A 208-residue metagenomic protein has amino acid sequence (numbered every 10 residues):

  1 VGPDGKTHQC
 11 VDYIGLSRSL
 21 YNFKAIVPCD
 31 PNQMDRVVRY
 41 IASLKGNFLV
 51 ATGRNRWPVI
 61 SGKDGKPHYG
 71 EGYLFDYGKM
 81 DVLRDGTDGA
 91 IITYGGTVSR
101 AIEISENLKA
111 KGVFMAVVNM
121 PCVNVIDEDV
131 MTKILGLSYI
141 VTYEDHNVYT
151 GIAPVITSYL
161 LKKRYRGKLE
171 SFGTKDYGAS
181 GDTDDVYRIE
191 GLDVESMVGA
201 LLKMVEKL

Functional and structural regions predicted by a protein language model:
V1-L44: Conserved thiamine diphosphate
P3-D4, A51-L208: Thiamine diphosphate
Y40-N47, I156, L160: Glycine- and acidic-residue-enriched helix-capping/beta->alpha junction motif
